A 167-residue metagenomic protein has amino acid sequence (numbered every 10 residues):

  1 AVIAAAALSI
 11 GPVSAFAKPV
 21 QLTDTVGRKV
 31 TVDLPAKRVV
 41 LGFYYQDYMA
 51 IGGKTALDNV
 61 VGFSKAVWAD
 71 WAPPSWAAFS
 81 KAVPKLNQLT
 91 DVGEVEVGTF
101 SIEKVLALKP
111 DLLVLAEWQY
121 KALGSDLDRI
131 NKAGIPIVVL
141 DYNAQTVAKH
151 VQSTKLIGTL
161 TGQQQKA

Functional and structural regions predicted by a protein language model:
V2-G11: Bacterial N-terminal signal peptides
P12-I51, Q165-A167: Bacterial Sec-exported substrate-binding components of ABC uptake systems
A17, T25-G27, L34-K37, T55 (+3 more regions): Extracytoplasmic
P19, L112, A122-A167: Extracytoplasmic substrate-binding proteins
D24-T25, F63, L140: Conserved beta-strand termini and adjacent loop/short-helix elements that scaffold enzyme active sites in alpha/beta
V30, A36, Y48, D91-V95 (+3 more regions): Second-shell loop/turn segments in exported
D33-K37, Q46-Y48, L57, I102 (+4 more regions): Extracytoplasmic/secreted envelope proteins and their assembly/folding machinery, especially bacterial periplasmic
G42, D47-L106, L112, A116-Q119: A short, structured surface patch at a secondary-structure boundary
